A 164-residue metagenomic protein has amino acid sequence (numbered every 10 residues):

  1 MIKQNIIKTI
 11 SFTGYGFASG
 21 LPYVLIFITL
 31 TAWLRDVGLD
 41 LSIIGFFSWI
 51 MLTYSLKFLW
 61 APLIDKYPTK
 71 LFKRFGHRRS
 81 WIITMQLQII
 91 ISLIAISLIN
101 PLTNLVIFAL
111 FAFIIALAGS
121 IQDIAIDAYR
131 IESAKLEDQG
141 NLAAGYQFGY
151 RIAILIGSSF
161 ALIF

Functional and structural regions predicted by a protein language model:
I2-Y54: Helix-loop boundary and gating motifs at the non-cytosolic
F17, S92-Q122: Hydrophobic core of transmembrane alpha-helices in multi-pass small-molecule transporters, especially MFS/SLC-type
L30, G119-A134: Intracellular juxtamembrane helix-capping segments at the cytosolic ends of symmetry-related transmembrane helices
L41-S42, A134-Y146: Loop-to-transmembrane helix entry/capping segments in MFS-fold secondary transporters and related SLC/MFSD carriers
T53-F58, G140-L162: Glycine-rich segments within core transmembrane alpha-helices of 12-TM secondary carriers
P62-T69, I94-L98, I156-F164: Transmembrane alpha-helix termini and helix-breaking/packing motifs in multi-pass membrane transporters
K70, S80-T103: C-terminal ends and interior cores of transmembrane alpha-helices in multi-pass membrane transporters/permeases
